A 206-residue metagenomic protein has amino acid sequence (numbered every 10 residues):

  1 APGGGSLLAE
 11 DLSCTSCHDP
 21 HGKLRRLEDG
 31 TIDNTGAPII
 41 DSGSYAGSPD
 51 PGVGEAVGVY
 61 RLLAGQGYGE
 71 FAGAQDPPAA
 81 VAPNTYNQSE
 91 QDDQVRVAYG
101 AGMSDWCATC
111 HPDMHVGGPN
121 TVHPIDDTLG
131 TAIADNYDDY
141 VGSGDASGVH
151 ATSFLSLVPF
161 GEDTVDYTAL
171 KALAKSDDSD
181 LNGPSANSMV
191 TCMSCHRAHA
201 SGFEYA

Functional and structural regions predicted by a protein language model:
A1-A206: A motif-centric signal for short, conserved binding hotspots located in accessible loops or intrinsically disordered
